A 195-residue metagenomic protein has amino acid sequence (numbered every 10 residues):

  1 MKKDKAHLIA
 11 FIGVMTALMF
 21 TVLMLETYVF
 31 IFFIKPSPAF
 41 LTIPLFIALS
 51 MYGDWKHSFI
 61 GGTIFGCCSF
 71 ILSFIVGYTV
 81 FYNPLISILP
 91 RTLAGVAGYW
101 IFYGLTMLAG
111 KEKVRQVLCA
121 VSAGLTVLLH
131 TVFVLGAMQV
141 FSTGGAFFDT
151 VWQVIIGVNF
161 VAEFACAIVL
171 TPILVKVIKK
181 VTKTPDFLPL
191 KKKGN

Functional and structural regions predicted by a protein language model:
M1-H57: Hydrophobic transmembrane alpha-helices
M1-T16, F148-N195: Alpha-helical transmembrane segments and their cytosolic interface
D4-M15, A39-I43, N83, S87 (+4 more regions): Residue-level signature of transmembrane alpha-helical entry/exit and packing/kink sites in multi-pass membrane
T21-P38, T63-Y99: Interfacial aromatic-anchored transmembrane helix boundaries in multi-pass membrane proteins
E26-F30, I34, L72, V76 (+6 more regions): Membrane-interfacial segments
F59-S69, C119-T126: Central hydrophobic cores of alpha-helical transmembrane segments in multi-pass integral membrane proteins
T92, V96, W100, G124-G136: Mid-bilayer segments of alpha-helical transmembrane spans in multi-pass integral membrane proteins that mediate
L105-V132, D186-N195: Internal alpha-helical transmembrane segments of multi-pass membrane proteins
